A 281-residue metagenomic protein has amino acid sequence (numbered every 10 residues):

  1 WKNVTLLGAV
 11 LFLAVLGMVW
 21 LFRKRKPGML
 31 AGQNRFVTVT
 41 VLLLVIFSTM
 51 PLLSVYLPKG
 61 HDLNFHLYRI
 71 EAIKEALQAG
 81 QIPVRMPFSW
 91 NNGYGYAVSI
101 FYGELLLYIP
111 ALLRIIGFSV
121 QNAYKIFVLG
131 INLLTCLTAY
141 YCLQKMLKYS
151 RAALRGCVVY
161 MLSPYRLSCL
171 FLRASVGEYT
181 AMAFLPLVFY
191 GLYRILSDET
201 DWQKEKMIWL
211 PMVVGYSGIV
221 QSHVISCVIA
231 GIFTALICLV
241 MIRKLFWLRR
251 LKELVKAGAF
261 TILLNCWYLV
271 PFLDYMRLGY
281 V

Functional and structural regions predicted by a protein language model:
W1-V281: Membrane-embedded transmembrane-helix bundle of lipid-linked glycan/lipid transferases
